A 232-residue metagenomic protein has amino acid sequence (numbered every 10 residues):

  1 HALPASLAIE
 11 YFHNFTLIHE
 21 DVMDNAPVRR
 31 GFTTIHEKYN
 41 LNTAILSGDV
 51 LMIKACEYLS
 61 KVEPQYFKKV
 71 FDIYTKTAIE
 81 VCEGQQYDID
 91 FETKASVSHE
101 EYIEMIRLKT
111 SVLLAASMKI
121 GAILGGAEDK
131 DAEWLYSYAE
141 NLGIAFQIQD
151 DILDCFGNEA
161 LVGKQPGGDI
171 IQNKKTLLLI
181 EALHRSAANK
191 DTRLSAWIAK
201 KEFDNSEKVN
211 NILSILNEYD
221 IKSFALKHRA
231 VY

Functional and structural regions predicted by a protein language model:
H1-Y232: All-alpha prenyltransferase/terpene-synthase fold signal
